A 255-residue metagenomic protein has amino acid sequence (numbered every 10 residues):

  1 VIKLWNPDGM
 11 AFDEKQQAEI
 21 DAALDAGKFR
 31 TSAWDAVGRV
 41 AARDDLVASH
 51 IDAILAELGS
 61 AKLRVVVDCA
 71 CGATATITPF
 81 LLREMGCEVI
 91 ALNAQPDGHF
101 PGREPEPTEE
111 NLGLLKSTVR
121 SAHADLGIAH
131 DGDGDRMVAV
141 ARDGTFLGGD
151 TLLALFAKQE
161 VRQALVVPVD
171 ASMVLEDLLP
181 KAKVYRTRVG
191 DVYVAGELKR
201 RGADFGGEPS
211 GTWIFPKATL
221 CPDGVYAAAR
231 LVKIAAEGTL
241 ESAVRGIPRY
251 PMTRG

Functional and structural regions predicted by a protein language model:
V1-T31, A61, L114-K183: Replace "Mg2+/Mn2+-dependent" with "divalent metal-dependent
I2-A122: Gly/Ser/Thr-enriched, mixed-charge loops and adjacent short helices that form phosphate/oxyanion-binding elements
D21, D52-L55, P79, R83 (+5 more regions): Predominant activation on well-ordered alpha-helical scaffold segments within soluble catalytic domains
D35, M137-V140, P209-W213: Glycine/charged-rich beta-loop-alpha catalytic/anionic-binding loops adjacent to active sites
V67-A70, H130-G132, G207: Active-site flanking residues adjacent to catalytic metal/cofactor-binding acidic residues
G86-N93, F146-T151, K183-V189: Short hydrophobic/aromatic-enriched beta-strand-loop microsegments
L126, R162-G255: Phosphate-binding and adjacent anionic-ligand microenvironments
